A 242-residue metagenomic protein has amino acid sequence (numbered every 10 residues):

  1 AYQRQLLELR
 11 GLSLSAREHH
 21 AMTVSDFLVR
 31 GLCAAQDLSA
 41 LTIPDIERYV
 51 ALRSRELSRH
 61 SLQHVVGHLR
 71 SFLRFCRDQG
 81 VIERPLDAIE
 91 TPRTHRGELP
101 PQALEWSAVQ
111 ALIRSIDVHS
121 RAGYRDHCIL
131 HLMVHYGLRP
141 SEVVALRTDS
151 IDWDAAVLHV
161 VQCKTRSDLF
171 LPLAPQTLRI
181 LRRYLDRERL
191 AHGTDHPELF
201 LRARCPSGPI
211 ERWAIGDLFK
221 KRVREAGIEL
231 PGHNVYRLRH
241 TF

Functional and structural regions predicted by a protein language model:
A1-F242: Conserved catalytic core of the tyrosine transesterase superfamily
